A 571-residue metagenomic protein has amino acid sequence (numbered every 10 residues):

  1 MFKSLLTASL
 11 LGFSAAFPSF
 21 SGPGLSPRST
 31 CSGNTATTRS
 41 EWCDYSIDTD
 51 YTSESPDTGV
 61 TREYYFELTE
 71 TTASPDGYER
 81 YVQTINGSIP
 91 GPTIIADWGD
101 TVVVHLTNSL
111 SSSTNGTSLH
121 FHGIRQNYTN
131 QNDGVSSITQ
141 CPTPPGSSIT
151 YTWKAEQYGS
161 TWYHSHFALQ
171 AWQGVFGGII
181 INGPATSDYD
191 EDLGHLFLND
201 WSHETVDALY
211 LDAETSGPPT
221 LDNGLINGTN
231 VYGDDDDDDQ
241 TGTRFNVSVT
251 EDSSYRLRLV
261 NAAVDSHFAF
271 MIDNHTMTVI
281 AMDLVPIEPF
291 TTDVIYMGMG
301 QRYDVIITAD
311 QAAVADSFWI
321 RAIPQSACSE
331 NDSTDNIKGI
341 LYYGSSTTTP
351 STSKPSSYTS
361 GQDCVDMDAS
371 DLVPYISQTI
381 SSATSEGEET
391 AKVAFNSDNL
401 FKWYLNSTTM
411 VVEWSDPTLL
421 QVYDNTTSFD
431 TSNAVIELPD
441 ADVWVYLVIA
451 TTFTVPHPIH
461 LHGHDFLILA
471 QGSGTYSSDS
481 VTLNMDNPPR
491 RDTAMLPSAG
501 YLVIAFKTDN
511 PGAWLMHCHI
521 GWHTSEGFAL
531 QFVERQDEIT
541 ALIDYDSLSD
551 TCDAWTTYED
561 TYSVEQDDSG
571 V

Functional and structural regions predicted by a protein language model:
M1-P23: Fungal secretory targeting signals
L11-A16, T38-D57, R62, E67-D76: Catalytic-loop region of hydrolases
F17-S55, A168, V175-H203, D207 (+4 more regions): Extended terminal and domain-junction accessory segments
E54-S55, Y65-D76, T84-N86, L196-N199 (+2 more regions): Non-catalytic, glycine-rich low-complexity segments
T58-R62, G77-E79, S113, D190-D192 (+3 more regions): A short, polar/charged loop/turn motif at coil->beta-strand junctions and beta-hairpin connectors
E63-T186, S266-I295, S317-D332, N396-S498 (+3 more regions): Histidine- and aromatic-enriched segments that form or immediately flank copper-ligand environments
D192-S254, V260-A263, A369: Acidic-aromatic/histidine active-site loop/patch
Y232-D234, D238-G242, N246-A312: A compositional/structural signature marking long, glycine- and acidic/polar-rich segments with frequent tryptophans
